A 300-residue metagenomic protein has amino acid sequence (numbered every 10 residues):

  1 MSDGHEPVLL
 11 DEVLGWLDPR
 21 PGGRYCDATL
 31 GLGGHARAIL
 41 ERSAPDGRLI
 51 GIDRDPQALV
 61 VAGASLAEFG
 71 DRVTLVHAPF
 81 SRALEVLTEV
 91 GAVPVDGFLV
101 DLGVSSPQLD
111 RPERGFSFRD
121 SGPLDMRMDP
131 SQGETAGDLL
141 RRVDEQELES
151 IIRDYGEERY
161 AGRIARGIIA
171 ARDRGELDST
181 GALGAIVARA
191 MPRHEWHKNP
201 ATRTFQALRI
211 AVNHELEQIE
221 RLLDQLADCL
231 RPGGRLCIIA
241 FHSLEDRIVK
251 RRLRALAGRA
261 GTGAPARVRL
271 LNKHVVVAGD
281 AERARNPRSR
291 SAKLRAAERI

Functional and structural regions predicted by a protein language model:
M1-I300: S-adenosyl-L-methionine-dependent methyltransferase catalytic core, i.e., the SAM/SAH-binding region
